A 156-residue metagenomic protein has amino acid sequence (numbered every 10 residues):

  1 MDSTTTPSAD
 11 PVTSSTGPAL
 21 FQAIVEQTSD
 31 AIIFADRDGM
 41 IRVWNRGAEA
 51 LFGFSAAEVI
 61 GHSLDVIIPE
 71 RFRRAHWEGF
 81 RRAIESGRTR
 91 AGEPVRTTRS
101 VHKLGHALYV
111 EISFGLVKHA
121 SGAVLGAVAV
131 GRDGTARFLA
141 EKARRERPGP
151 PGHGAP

Functional and structural regions predicted by a protein language model:
M1-P18, R132-P156: PAS-associated C-terminal cap
S15-R37, G92, H153-P156: Sensory modules in modular signal-transduction proteins
D38, R42, R46-A50, H62 (+1 more regions): PAS/LOV sensory domain surfaces, especially short acidic/polar patches at coil-to-helix junctions
R46-V59, A120-S121: PAS/PAS-like sensory domain cap-loop motif
A56, I68-V110, K118-A120, V124: PAS/LOV-family and closely related PAS-like sensory domains
D65, K118, T135: Adenine-nucleotide cofactor-binding loop residues
I112-F114, G131: Sensory-domain boundary capping and coupling elements
A123-D133: PAS-family sensory domains
